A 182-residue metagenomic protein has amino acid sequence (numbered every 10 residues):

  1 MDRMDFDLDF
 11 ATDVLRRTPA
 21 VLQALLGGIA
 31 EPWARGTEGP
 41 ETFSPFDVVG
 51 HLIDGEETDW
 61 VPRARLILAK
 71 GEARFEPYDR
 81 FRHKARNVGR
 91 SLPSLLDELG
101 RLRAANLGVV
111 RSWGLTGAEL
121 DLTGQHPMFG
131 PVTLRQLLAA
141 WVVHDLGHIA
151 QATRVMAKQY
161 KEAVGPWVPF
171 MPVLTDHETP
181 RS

Functional and structural regions predicted by a protein language model:
M1-F6, P180-S182: Short, low-complexity, intrinsically disordered N-terminal peptides in bacterial proteins
R3-F6, F10, G36, P40-S44 (+4 more regions): A structural signal for alpha-helical segments
M4-W33, D54-L66: Alpha-helical bundle segments that constitute or directly flank the non-heme di-iron/ferroxidase center
L8, L15, E41-P45, I53 (+4 more regions): Hydrophobic alpha-helical segments and helix-packing faces
L8-V21, L25-G28, A85-R90, R101-A104 (+3 more regions): Small-residue-biased structural context
T18, R80-L122, V132, Q136-L146 (+1 more regions): Acidic/histidine-rich alpha-helical segments that form the ligand environment of transition-metal centers
A24-G27, E31, R65, A69 (+2 more regions): Charged/polar positions within long, soluble alpha-helices
A34-Y78, D121-S182: Short, contiguous alpha-helical
